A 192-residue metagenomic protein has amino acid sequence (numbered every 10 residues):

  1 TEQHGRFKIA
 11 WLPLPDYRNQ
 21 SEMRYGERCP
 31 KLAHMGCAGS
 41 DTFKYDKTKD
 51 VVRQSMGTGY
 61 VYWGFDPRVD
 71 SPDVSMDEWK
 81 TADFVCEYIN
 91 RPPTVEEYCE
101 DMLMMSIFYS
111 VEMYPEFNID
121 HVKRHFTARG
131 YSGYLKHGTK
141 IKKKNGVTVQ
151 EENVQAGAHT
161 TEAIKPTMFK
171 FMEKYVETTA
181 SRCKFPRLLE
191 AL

Functional and structural regions predicted by a protein language model:
T1-H137, T178-L192: RNase H-like, metal-dependent nuclease domains and their acidic two-metal-ion catalytic environment used
A128-L192: Metal-dependent DNA phosphodiester-chemistry modules and their immediately adjacent helices/loops in DNA-processing
